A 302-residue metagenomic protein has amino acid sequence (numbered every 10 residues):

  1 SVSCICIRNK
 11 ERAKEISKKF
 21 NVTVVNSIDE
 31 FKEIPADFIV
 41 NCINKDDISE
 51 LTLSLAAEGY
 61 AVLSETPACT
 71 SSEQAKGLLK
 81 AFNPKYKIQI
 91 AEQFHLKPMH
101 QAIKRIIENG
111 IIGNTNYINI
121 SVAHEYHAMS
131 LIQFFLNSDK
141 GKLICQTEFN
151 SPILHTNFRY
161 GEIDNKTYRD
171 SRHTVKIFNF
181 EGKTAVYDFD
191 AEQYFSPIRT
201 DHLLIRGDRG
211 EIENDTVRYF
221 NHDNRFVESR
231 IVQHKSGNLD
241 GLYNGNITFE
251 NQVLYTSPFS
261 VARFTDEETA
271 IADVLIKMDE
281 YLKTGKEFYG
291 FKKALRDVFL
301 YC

Functional and structural regions predicted by a protein language model:
S1-F20: N-terminal Rossmann-like dinucleotide-binding module
S17, F38-I43, F259-C302: C-terminal helix-rich "cap/oligomerization" subdomain common to oxidoreductases
T23-I34: Short acidic low-complexity segments
A36-F38, N44-K45, S49-H95: Beta-strand-loop-alpha-helix segment that lines the small-molecule cofactor/substrate pocket of alpha/beta enzymes
I43-N44, A191: Short glycine-/small-residue-rich Rossmann-like dinucleotide-binding loops
P98-Y117, A128: Rossmann-like NAD(P)H-binding beta-loop-alpha module
N114-T200, L204: Rossmann-like dinucleotide-binding domain that binds NAD(P)(H)
T184-A272: NAD(P)-dinucleotide binding in Rossmann-like oxidoreductases
